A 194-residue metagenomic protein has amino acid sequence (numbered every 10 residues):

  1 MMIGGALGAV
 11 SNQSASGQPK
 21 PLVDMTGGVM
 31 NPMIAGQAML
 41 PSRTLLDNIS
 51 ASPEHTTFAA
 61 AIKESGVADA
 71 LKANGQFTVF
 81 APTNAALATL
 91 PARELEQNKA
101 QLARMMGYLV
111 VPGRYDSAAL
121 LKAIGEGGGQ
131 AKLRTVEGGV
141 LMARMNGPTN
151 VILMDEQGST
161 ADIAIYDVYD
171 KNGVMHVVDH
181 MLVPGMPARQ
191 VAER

Functional and structural regions predicted by a protein language model:
M2-R194: Mature, structured domains of secreted/extracytosolic soluble proteins
